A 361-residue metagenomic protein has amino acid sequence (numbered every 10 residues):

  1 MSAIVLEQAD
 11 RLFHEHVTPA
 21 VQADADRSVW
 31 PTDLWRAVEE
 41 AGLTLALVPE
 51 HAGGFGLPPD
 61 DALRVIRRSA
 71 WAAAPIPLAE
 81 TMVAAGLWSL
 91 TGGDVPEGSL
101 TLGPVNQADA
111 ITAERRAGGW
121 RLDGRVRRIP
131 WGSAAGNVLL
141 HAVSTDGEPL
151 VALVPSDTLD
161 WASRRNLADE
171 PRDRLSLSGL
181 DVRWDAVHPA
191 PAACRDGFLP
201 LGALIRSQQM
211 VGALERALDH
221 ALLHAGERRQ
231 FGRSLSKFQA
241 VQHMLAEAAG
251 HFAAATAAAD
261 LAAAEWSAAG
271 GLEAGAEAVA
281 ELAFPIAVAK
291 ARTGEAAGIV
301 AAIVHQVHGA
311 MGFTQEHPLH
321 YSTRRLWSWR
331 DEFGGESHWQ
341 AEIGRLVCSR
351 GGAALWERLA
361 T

Functional and structural regions predicted by a protein language model:
M1-A70, P200-T361: Alpha-helical interface subdomain recognition
D24, A74-T91: N-terminal glycine-rich flavin-associated loop
A46, V95-A108, L140: A short, Trp-centered hydrophobic/proline-enriched beta-strand micro-motif
G56-V65, L100-D109, D181: Structural signature of FAD isoalloxazine-binding scaffolds in flavoprotein oxidoreductases
A110-R121: Cytochrome P450 C-terminal beta-domain/meander region
A113, T158-R165, D181-H188: Short secondary-structure junctions
R125-L159, R164: A short core secondary-structure module
R172-G202: A short, charged helix-loop
